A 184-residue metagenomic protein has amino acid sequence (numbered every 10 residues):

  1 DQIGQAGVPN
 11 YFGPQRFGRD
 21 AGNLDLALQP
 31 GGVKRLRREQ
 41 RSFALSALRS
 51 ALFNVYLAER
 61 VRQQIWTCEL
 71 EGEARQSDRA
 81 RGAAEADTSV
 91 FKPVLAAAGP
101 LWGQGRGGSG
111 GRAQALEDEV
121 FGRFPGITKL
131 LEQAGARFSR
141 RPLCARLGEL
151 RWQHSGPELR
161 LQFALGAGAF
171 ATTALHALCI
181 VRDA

Functional and structural regions predicted by a protein language model:
D1-A184: Non-catalytic, substrate/partner-engaging modules appended to enzymatic cores
